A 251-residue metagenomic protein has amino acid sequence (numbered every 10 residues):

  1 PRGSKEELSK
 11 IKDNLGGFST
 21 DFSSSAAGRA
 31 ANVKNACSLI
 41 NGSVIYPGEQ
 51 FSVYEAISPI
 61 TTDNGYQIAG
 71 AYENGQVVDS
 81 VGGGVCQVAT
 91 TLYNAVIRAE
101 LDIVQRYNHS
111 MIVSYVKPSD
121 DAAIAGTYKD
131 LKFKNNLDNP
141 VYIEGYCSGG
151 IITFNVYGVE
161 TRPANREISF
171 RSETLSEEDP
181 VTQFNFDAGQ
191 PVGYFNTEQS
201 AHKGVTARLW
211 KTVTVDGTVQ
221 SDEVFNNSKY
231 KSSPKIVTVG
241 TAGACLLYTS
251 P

Functional and structural regions predicted by a protein language model:
P1-S250: Well-ordered beta-sheet/strand-loop patches within structured domains
